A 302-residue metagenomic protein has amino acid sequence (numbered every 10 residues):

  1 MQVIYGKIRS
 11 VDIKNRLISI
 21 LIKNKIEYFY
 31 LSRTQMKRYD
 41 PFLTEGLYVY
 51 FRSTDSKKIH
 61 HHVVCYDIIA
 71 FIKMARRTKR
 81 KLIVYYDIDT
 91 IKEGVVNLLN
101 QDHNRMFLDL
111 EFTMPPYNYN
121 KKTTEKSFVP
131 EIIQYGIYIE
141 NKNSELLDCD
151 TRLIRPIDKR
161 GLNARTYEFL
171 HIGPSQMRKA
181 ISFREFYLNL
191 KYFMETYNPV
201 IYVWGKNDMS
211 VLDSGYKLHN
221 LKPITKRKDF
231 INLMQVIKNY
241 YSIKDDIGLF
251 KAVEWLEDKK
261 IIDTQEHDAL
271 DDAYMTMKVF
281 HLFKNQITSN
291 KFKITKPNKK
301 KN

Functional and structural regions predicted by a protein language model:
M1-M106: N-terminal accessory regions of nucleic-acid-interacting proteins
S10, R16, L21-I26, L47 (+3 more regions): Metal-dependent phosphoesterase core characteristic of DEDDh/y 3'-5' exonuclease domains
G94, K122-K126: Short, P/G- and charge-enriched loop/turn segments at secondary-structure junctions
M106-D109, I231: Short hydrophobic beta-strand that contains or immediately precedes a catalytic carboxylate
L110-T123: Short acidic, Gly/Ser-rich segments with clustered Asp/Glu that frequently serve as metal-coordination loops in enzyme
E168-F186: Metal-dependent phosphoesterase signature
